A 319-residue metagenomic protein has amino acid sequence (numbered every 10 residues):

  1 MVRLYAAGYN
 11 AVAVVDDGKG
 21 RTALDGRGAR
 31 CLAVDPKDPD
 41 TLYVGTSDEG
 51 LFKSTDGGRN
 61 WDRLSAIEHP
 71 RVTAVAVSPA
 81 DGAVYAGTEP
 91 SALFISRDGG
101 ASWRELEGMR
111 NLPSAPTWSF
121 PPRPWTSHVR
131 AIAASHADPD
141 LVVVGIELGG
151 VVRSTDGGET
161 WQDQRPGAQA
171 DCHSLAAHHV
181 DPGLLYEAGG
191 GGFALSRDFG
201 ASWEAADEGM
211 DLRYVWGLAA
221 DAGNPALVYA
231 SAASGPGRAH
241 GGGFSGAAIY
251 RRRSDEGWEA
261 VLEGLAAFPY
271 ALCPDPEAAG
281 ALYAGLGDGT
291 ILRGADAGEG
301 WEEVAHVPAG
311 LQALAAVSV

Functional and structural regions predicted by a protein language model:
M1-V319: Extracellular glycan-interacting surfaces
